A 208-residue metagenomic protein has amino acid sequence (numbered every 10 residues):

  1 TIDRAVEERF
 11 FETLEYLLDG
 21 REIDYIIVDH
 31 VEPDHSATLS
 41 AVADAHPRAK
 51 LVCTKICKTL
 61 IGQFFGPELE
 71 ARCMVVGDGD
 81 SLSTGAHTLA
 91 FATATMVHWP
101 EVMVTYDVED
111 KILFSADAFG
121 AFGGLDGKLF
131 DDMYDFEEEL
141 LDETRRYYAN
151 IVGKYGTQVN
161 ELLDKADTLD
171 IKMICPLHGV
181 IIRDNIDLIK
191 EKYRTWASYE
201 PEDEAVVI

Functional and structural regions predicted by a protein language model:
T1, I23-V31, V52-T54, L113-A116 (+1 more regions): Active-site neighborhood of phospho(di)ester-bond hydrolases with catalytic His/Asp-centered motifs
T1-I26, A45, A49: Pre-active-site segment of Zn-dependent metallo-hydrolases
E15-R21, K165-D170, W196-D203: Glycine-rich phosphate/diphosphate-binding loops that line cofactor/substrate pockets in enzymes
I26, A205-I208: Short hydrophobic beta-strand segments
A37-A45, I186-D187: Metal-dependent catalytic neighborhoods of phosphoester/phosphodiester hydrolases
V52-V102, Q158, L163: Metallo-beta-lactamase
T88-P176, V180-D184: Metallo-beta-lactamase
M173-E202: Terminal amphipathic helices with adjacent charged low-complexity linkers/tails
